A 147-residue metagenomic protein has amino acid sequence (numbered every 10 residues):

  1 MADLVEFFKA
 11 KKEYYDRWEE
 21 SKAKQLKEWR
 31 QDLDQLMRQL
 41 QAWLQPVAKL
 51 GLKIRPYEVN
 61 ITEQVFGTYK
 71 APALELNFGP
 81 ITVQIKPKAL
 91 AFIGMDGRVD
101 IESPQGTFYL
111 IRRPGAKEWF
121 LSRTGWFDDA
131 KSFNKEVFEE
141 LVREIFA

Functional and structural regions predicted by a protein language model:
M1-K22: N-terminal, Lys/Arg- and Ser/Thr-rich interaction peptides
F7-K11, W43, E140-I145: Residues that form generic nucleotide/phosphate-binding pockets
W18-K27, Y57: Short, flexible active-site loops
A23, K27-Q31, D128, S132: Charge-dense, low-complexity intrinsically disordered segments
E28-L76: Short, well-structured hydrophobic secondary-structure segments
Y57-E102: Amphipathic, interaction-prone secondary-structure segments
P104-A147: Glycine-rich, aromatic-bearing surface loops/beta-hairpins
